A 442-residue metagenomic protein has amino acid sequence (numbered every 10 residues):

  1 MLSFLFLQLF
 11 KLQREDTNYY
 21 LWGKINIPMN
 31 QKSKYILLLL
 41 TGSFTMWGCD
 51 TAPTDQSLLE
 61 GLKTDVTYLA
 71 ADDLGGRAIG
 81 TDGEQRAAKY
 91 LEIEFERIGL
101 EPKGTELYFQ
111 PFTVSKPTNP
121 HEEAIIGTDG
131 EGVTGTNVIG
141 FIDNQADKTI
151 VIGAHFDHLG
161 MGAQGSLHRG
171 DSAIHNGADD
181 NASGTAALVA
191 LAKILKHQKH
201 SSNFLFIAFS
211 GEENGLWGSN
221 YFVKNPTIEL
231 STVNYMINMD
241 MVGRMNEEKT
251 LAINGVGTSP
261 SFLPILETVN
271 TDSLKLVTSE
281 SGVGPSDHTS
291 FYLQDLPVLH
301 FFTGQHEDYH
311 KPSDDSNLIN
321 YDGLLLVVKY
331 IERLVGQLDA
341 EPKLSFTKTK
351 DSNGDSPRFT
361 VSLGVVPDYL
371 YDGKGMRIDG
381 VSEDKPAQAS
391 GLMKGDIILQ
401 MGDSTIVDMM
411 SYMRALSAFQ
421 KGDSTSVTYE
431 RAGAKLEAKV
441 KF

Functional and structural regions predicted by a protein language model:
Q56-R86, I93, I98-G104, Y235 (+2 more regions): N-terminal capping segment at the start of a domain
R77-I142: A non-catalytic alpha/beta surface segment that caps or lines the substrate-entry region of metallo-dependent hydrolase
G140, I152-G153, H158, A163-L216 (+1 more regions): Alpha-helical metal-binding/catalytic segments enriched in His/Glu/Asp
F209-H300, N320: Metal-dependent peptidase/peptidase-like ectodomains
E307-S352: His/Asp/Glu-rich mid-to-C-terminal helical/loop segments that flank catalytic regions of hydrolases
T349-K394: PDZ/PDZ-like groove recognition
A389-M409: Conserved PDZ fold ligand-binding element
L399, R414-F442: PDZ-domain C-terminal substructure recognizer with occasional recognition of PDZ-binding tails
